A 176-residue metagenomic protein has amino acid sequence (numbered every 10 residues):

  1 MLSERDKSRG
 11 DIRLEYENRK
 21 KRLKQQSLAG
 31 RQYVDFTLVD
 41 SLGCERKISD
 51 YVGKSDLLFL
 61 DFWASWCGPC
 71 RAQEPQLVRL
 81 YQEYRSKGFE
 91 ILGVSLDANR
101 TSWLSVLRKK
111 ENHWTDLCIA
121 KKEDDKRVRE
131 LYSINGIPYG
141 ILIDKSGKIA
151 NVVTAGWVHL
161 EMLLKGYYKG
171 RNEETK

Functional and structural regions predicted by a protein language model:
M1-R46: Oxidative protein folding and maturation machinery
R46-K47, A150: Generic structural signal for well-ordered beta-strand positions
D50-Y51, A155: Residue-level structural signal for beta-strand termini and adjacent loop
S55-L58, P138: Alpha/beta-hydrolase fold active-site loops
D56, F62-R79: Conserved redox-active cysteine motifs that mediate thiol-disulfide chemistry, especially di-cysteine Cys-X(1-2)-Cys
F59-L60, I91: Hydrophobic beta-strand anchors of alpha/beta hydrolase catalytic cores
A72-K110, K121-E130: Structural microenvironment flanking redox-active thiols in thiol-disulfide oxidoreductases
N112, I119-K169: Thiol/disulfide oxidoreductase modules built on the thioredoxin-like
